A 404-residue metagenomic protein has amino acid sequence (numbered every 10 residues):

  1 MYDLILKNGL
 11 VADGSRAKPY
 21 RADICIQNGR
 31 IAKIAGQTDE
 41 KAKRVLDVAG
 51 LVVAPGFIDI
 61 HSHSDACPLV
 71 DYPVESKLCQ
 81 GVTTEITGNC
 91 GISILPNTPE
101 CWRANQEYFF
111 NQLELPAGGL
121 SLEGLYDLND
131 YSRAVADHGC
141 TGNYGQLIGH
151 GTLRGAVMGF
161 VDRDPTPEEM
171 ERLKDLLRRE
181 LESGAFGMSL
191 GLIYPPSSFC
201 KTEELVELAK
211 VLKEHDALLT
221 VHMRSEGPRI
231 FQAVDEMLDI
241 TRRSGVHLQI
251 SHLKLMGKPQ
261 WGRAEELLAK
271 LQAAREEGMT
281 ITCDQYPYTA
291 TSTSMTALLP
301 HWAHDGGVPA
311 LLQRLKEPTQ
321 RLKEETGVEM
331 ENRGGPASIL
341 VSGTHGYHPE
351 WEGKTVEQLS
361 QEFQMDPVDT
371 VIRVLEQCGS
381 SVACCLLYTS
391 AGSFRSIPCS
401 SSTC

Functional and structural regions predicted by a protein language model:
M1-K41: N-terminal metal-binding scaffold of metallo-dependent hydrolase/deaminase domains
Y2-L6, D39-G88: Replace "His-x-His-based motif
G9, G29, G50, H61 (+6 more regions): Divalent metal-coordination and catalytic microenvironments
H63-A66, C90-S93, S225-G227, K254-M256: Acidic, glycine-rich active-site loops and adjacent beta-strand->loop/helix elements that engage anionic groups
E85-T87, T220-V221, Q249-I250: Short hydrophobic alpha-helical runs that function as membrane-insertion/retention elements
S93-N97, N105, F109, L113-R243: Hydrophobic, small-residue-rich alpha-helical packing segments that form membrane-like cores
Y131, V135, C140-V157, R163-P167 (+5 more regions): Active-site neighborhoods of metal-dependent hydrolases
